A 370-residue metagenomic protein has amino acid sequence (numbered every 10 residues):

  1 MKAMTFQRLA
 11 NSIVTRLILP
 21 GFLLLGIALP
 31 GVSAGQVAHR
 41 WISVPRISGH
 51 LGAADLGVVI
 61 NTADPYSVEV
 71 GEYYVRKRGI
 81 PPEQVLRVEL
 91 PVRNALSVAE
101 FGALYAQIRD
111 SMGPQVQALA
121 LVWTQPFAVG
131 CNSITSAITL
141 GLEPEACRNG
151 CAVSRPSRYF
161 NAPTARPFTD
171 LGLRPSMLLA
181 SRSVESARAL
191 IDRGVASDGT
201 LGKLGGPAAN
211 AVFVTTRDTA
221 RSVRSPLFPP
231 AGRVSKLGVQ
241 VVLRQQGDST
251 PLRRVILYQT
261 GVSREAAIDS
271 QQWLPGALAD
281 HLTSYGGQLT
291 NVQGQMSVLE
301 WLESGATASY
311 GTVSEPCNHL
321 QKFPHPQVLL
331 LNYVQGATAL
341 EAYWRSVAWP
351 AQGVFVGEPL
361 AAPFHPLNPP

Functional and structural regions predicted by a protein language model:
M1-I13: N-terminal secretory signal peptides that target proteins for export/translocation
R16-A28: Bacterial N-terminal signal peptides
L25-R40: Bacterial Sec-dependent signal peptides at the C-terminal "C-region" and cleavage site
Q36-P370: Cysteine-dependent hydrolase recognition
